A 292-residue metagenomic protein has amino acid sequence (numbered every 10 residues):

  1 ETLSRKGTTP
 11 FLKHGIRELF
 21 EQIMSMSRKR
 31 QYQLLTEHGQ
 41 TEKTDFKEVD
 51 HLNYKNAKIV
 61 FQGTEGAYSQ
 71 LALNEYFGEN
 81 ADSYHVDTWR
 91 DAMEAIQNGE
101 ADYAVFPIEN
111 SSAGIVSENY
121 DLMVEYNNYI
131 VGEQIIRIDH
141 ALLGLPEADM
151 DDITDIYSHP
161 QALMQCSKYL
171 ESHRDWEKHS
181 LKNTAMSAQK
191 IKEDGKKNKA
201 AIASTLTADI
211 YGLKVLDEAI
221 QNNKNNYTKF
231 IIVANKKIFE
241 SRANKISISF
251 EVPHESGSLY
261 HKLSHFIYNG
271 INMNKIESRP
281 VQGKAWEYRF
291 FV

Functional and structural regions predicted by a protein language model:
E1-F291: Domain-level signature for soluble enzymes in the chorismate/prephenate branch of the shikimate pathway
